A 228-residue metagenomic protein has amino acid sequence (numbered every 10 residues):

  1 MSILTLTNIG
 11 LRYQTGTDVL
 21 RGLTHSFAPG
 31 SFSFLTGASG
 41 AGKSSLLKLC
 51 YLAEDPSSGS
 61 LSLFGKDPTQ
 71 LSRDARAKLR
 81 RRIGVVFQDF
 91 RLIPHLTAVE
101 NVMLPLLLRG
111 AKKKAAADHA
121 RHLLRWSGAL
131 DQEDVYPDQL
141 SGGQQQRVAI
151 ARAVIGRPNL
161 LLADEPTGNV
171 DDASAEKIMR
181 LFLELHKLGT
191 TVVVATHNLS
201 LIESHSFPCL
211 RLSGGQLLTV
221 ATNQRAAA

Functional and structural regions predicted by a protein language model:
Y51: Helix-to-loop junction immediately C-terminal to a conserved catalytic motif
G59-D67: Conserved ABC transporter NBD signature motif
L96-L104: Short coil-to-helix segment of the ABC ATPase nucleotide-binding domain corresponding to the Q-loop/switch region
Y136-L140, Q144-Q146: Conserved ABC ATPase signature
I150: Hydrophobic anchor residue at the start of the ABC signature
I155-N159: A short, proline-enriched helix->beta-strand linker immediately N-terminal to the Walker B motif in ABC-type P-loop
L161-D164: Catalytic Walker B motif of ABC-type/P-loop ATPase nucleotide-binding domains
